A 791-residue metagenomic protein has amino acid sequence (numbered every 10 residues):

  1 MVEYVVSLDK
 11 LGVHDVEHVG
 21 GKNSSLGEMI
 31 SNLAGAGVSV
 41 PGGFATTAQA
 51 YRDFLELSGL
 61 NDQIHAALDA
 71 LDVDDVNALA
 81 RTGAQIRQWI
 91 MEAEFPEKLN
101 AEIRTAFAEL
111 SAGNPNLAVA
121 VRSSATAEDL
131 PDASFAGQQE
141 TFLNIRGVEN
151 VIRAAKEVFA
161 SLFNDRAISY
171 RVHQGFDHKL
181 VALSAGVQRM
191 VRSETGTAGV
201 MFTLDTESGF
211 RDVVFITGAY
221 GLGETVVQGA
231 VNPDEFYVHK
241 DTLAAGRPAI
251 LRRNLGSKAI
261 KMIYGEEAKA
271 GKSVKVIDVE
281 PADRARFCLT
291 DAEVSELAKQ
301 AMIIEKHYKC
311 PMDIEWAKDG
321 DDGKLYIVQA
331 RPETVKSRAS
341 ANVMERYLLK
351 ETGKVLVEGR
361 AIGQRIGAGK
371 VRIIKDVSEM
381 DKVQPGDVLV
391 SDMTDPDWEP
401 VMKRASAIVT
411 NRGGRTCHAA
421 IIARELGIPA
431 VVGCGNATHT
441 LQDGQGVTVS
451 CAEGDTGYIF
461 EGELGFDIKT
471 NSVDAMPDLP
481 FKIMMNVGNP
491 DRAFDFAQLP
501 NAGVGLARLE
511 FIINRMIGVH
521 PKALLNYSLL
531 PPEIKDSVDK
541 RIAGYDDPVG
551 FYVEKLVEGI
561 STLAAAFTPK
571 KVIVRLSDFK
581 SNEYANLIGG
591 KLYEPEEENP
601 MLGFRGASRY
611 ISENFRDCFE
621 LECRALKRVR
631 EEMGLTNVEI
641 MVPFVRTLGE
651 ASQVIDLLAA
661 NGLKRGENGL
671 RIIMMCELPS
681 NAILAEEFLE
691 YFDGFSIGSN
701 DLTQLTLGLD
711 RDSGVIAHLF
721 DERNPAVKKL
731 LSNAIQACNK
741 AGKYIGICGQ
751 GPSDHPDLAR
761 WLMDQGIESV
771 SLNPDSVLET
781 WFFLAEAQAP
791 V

Functional and structural regions predicted by a protein language model:
M1-G186, T195, P281-A292, L297-Q300 (+13 more regions): N-terminal beta-alpha lobe that positions the nucleotide/phosphoryl donor in ATP/NTP-coupled carboxylate activation
N61, D321, P332-S337, N342 (+4 more regions): Acidic, glycine-rich flexible loop/linker segments
F107, N114-A120, A125-F135, Q139-L143 (+6 more regions): Conserved alpha/beta-domain cores
A133, L143-I145, A154-A155, T197-D205 (+6 more regions): Beta-strand scaffold of nucleotide-dependent catalytic cores
G137, C310-T334: Conserved metal-phosphate-binding beta-hairpin within the catalytic cores of diverse ATP-dependent phosphoryl-transfer
G209, V447, D701: Small/polar (Gly/Ser/Thr/Ala-rich) solvent-exposed segments that form structured loops/beta-strands/short helices used
V213-D313, K318-D319, R360-G367, P385 (+6 more regions): Conserved catalytic alpha/beta cores of large enzymes that bind or transform nucleotide phosphates and polynucleotides
